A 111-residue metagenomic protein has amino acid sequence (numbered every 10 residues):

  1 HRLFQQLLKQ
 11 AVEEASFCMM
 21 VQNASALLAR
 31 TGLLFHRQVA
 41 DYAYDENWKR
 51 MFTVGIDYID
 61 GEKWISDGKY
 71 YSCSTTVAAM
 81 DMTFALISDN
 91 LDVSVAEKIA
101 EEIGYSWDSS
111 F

Functional and structural regions predicted by a protein language model:
H1-F111: Active-site-adjacent pocket-lining segments in enzyme domains
